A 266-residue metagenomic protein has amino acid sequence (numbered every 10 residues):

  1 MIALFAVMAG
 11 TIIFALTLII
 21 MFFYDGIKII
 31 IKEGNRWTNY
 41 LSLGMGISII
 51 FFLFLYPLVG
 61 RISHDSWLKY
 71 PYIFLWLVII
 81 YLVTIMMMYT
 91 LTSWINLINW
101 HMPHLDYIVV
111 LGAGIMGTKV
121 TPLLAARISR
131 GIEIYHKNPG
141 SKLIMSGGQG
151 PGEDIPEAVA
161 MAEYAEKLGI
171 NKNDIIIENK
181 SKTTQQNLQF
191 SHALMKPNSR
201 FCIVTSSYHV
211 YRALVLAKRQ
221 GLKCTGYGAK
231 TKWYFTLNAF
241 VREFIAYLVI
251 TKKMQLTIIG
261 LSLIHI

Functional and structural regions predicted by a protein language model:
M1-E33, L194-M195: Membrane-anchoring/interfacial helices and their immediately flanking loops in integral membrane proteins
I2-G10, D65-V78: Hydrophobic alpha-helical transmembrane segments
I2-M8, I245-G260: Juxtamembrane/start-of-transmembrane alpha-helix segments at the extracytoplasmic/lumenal side of membrane anchors
A9, N35-F54, I73: Transmembrane alpha-helical segments of multi-pass membrane proteins
I12-M21, S48-L53, I80-I85: Hydrophobic cores of alpha-helical transmembrane segments in multi-pass inner/ER membrane proteins, independent
K28-T38, I62-W67: Membrane-interface helix-boundary motifs at transmembrane edges
L68-Y72, W76-L77, Y81-T84, M88-A239: A structural signal for short, hydrophobic/glycine-enriched beta-strand patches
H265-I266: Conserved small/polar residues in nucleotide/adenosyl-binding loops
